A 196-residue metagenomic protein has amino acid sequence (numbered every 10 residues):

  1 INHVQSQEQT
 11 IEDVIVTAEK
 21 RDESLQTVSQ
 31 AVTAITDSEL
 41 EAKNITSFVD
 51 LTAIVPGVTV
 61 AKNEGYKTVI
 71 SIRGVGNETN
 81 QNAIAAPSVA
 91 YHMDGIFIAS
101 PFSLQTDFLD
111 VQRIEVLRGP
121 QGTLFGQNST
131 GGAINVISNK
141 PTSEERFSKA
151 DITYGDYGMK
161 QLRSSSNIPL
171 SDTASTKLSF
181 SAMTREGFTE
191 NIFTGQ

Functional and structural regions predicted by a protein language model:
I1-K43, V49-V55, N167: N-terminal Sec signal peptide and the immediately downstream disordered periplasmic leader that contains the TonB box
E12-T17, A31-T36, T59-A61, V69-R73 (+3 more regions): Soluble periplasmic/extracytoplasmic beta-strand elements of cell-envelope proteins
A18-K20, G74-G76, M93-G95, R118 (+1 more regions): Flexible glycine-/small-residue-rich
V32, L40, L51-T52, I114-G119 (+2 more regions): Non-catalytic regulatory/gating segments with a bias toward low-complexity or hydrophobic composition
V49, A53-I96: Extracytoplasmic beta-strand/coil segments of soluble accessory domains associated with Gram-negative outer-membrane
N80-N82, S88-P120: Short acidic/polar hinge/loop motifs at secondary-structure boundaries that mediate gating or recognition
P87-S88, S100, L109-Q112, T123-N191: Outer-membrane beta-barrel translocator/receptor signature
F193-Q196: Flexible, surface-exposed loop regions and adjacent strand-edge segments of Gram-negative outer-membrane beta-barrel
